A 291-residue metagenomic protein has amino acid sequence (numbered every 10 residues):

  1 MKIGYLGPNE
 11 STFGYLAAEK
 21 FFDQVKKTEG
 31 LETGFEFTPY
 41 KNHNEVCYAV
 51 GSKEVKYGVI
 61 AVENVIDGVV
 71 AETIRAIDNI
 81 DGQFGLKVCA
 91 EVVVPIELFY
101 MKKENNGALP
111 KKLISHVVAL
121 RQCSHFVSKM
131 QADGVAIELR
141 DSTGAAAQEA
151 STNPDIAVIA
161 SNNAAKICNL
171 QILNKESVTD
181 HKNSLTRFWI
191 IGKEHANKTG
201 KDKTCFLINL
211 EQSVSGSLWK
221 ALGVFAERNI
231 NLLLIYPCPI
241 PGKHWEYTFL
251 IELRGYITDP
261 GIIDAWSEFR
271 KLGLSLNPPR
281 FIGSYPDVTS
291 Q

Functional and structural regions predicted by a protein language model:
M1-Q291: Domain-level signature for soluble enzymes in the chorismate/prephenate branch of the shikimate pathway
